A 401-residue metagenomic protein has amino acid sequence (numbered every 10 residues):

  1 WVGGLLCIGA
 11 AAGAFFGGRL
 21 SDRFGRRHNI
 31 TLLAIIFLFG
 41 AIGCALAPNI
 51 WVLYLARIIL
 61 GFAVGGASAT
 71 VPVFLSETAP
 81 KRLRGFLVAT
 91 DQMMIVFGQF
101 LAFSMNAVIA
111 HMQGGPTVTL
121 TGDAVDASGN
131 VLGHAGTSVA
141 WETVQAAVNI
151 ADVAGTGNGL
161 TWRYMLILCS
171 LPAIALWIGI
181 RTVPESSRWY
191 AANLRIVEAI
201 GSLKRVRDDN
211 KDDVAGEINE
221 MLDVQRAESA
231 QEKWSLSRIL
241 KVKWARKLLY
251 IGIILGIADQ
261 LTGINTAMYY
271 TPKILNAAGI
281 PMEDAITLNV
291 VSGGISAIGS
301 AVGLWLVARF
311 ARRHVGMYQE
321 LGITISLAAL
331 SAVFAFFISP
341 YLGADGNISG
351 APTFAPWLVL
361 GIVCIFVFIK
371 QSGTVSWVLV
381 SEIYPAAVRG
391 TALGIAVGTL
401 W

Functional and structural regions predicted by a protein language model:
W1-V206, R226-W401: Alpha-helical transmembrane bundle of multi-pass membrane proteins
R205-E217: Short intracellular "coupling" helices and adjacent cytoplasmic loop segments at the cytosolic face of multi-pass
M221-L222: Acidic, Ser/Thr-rich low-complexity segments on the non-lumenal side of membrane proteins
